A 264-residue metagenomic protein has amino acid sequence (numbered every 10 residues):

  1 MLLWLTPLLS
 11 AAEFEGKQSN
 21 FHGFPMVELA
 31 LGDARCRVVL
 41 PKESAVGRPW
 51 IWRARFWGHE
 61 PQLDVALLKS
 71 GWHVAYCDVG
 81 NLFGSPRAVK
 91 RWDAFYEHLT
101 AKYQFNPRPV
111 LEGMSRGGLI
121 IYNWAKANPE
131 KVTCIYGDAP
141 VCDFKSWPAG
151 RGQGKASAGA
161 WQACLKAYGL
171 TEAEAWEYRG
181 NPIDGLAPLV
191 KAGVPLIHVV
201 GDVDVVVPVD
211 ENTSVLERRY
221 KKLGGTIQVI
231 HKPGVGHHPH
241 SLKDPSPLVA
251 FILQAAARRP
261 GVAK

Functional and structural regions predicted by a protein language model:
L9-V46, Q153-L165, R258-K264: A domain-start/cap signature at the N-terminus of enzymes
V39, V206, D210-K264: C-terminal catalytic histidine-bearing segment of alpha/beta-hydrolase fold enzymes
V46-F56: Short beta-strand element of the alpha/beta-hydrolase
W57, H73, D78-L82, V141 (+1 more regions): Short beta-to-alpha linker loops that shape the active-site pocket of alpha/beta-hydrolase fold enzymes
H59-A75: Short amphipathic alpha-helix adjacent to the substrate-entry channel of hydrolases
F83-Q104, N123: Alpha/beta-hydrolase active-site loop
R108-A156: Primarily recognizes the serine-hydrolase "nucleophile elbow" in alpha/beta-hydrolase and SGNH/GDSL folds
A149, G154-K221: The feature captures the conserved acid-bearing segment of alpha/beta-hydrolase catalytic domains
